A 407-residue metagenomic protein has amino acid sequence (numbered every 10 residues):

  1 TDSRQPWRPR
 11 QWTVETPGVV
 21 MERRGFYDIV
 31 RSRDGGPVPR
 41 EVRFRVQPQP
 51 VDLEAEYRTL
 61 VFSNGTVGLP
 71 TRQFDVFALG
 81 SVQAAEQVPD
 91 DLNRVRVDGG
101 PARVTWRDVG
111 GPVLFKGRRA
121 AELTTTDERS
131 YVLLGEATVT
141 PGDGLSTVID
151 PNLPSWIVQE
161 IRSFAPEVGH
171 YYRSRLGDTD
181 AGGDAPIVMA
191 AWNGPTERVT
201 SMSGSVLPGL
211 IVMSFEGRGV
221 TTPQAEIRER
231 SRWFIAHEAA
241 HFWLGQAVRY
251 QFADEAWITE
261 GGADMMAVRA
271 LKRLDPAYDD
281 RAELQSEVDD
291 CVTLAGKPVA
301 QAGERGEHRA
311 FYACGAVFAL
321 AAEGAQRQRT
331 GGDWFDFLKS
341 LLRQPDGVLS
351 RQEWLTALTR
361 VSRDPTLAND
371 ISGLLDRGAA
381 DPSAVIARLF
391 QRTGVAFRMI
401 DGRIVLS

Functional and structural regions predicted by a protein language model:
T1-H170, S174-A181: Non-catalytic architectural context of zinc metalloproteases
T1-R8, D346-S407: Beta/coil-rich, acidic/histidine-enriched accessory regions frequently appended to metallopeptidases
A84, V212, R218, A253-K297: Post-HExxH zinc-binding segment in Zn-dependent metallohydrolases
T138-Q251, E255: Juxtacatalytic substrate-recognition/specificity segment
S163-E167, Y171, R230, F234 (+9 more regions): Extracytoplasmic/secreted proteins, especially bacterial periplasmic and envelope-associated proteins
G169-D178, A240-L244, V248, V268-D275 (+5 more regions): Sec-exported extracytoplasmic/periplasmic mature domains
T179-M189, Y250-E255, A277-A282, T330-L338 (+1 more regions): Surface-exposed patches in mature extracellular/periplasmic domains of secreted proteins
A277-R329, F335-L338, V348-W354: Long, well-structured alpha-helical subdomains associated with metal-dependent extracellular/ecto-lumenal hydrolases
